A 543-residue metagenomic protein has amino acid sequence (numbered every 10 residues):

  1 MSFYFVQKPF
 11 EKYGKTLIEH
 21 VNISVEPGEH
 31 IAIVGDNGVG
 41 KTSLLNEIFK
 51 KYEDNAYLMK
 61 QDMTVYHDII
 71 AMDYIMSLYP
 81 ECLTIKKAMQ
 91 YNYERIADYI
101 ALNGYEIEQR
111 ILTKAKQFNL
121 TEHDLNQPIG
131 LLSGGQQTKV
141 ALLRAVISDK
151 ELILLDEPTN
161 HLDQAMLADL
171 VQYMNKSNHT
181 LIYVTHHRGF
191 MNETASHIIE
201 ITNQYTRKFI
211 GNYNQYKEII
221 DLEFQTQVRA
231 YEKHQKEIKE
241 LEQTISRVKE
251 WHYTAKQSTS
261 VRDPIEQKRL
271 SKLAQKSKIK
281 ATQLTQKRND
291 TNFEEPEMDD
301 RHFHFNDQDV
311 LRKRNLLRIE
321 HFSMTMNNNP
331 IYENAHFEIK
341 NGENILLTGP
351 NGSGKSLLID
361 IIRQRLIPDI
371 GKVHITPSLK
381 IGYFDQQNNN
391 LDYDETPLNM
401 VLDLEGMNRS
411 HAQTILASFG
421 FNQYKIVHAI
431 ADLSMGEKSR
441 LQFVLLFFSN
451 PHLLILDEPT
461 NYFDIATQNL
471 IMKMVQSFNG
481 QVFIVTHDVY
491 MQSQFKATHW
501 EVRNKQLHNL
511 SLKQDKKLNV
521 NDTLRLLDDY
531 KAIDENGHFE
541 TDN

Functional and structural regions predicted by a protein language model:
M1-Q227, L311-N543: ABC ATP-binding cassette signature C-motif
I96-E106, F224-P330: Flexible nucleotide-interacting loop at or near the entrance of a catalytic core
